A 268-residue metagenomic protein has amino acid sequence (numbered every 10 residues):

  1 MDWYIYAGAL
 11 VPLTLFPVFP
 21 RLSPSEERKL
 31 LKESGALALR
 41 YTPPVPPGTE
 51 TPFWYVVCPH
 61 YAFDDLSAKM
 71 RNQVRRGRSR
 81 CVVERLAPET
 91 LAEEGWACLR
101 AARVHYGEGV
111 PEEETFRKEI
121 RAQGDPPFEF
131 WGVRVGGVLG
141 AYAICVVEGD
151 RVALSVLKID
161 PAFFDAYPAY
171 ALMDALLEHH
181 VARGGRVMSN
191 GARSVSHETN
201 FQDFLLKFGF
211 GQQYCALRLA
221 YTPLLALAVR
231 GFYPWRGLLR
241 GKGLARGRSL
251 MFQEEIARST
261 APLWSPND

Functional and structural regions predicted by a protein language model:
M1-D2, Y6, P43-D64, R186-D268: Active-site/acyl-donor-binding loops of N-acyltransferases
M1-T42: N-terminal accessory interaction module
M1-Y6, L39-G48, V57-D165, D174 (+1 more regions): A conserved beta-strand-loop-helix scaffold within acyl/acetyltransferase catalytic domains
L22, L66-A68, A171, S196: Residue-level recognition of alpha-helix initiation/capping sites
S25-G35, A171-V187: Conserved acyl-CoA
P168: Secondary-shell segments that build the walls of catalytic and ion/ligand-binding clefts
